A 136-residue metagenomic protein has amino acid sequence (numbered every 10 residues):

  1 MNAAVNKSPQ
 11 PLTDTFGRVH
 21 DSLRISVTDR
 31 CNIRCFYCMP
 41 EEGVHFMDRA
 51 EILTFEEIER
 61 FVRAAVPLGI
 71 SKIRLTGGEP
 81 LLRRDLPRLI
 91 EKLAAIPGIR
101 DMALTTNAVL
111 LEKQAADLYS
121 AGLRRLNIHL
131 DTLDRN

Functional and structural regions predicted by a protein language model:
M1-N2, D134: Short intrinsically disordered, low-complexity coil segments enriched in acidic
N2-M102: Conserved alpha-helical substructure of the radical SAM core
V27, V44, P80-L82, R100 (+3 more regions): Conserved radical SAM core fold
A116: Zn2+-dependent cytidine deaminase-like catalytic core
Y119-A121: Acidic (Asp/Glu)-rich catalytic clusters
